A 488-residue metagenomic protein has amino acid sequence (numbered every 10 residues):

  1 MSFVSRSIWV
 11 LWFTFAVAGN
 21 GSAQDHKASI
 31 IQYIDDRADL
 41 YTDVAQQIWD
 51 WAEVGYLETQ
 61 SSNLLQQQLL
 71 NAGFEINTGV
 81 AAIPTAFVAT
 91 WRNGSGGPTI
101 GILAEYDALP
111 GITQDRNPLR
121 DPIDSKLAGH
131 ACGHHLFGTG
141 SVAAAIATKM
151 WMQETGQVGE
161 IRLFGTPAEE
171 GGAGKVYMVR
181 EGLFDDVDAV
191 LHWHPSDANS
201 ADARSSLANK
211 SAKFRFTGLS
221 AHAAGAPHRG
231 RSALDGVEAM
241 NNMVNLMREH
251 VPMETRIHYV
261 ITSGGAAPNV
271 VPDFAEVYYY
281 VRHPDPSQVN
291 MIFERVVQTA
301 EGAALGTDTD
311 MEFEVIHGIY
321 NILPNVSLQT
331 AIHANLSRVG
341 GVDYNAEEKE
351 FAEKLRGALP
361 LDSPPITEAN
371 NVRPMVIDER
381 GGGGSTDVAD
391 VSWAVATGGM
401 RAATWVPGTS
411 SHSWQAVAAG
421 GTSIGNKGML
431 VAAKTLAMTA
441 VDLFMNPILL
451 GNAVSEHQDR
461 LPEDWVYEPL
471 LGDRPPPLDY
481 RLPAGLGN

Functional and structural regions predicted by a protein language model:
M1-S5: N-terminal secretory signal peptides that target proteins for export/translocation
S7-A18: Bacterial N-terminal signal peptides
G19-A23: Sec/Tat signal peptide C-region and signal peptidase I cleavage site
Q24, E238-N488: Metal-dependent amide/peptide-bond hydrolase catalytic core, centered on the "pita-bread" metallohydrolase fold
Q24-H130, H135, T139-E160: Acidic/His- and Gly-rich active-site-bordering loop/insert found across diverse amide/peptide-bond hydrolases
I48, A89, I102, H134 (+9 more regions): Divalent metal-coordination and catalytic microenvironments
N117-A131, T217-A221, N371-M375, S413-T422: Glycine/charged-rich beta-loop-alpha catalytic/anionic-binding loops adjacent to active sites
R120-G129, H135-L136, M152-P272, R282: Histidine/acidic-residue-rich, glycine-tolerant segments that coordinate divalent metal ions
